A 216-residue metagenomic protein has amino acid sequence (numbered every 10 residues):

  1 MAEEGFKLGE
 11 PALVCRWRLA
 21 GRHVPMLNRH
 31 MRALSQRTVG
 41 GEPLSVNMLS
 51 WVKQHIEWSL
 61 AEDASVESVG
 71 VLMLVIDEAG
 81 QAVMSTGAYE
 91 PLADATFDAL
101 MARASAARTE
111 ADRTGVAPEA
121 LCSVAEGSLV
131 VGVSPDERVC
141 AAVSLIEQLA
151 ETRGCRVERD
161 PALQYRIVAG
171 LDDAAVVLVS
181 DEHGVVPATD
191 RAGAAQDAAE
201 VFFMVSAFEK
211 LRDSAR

Functional and structural regions predicted by a protein language model:
M1-G127, S134, R138, S144-R216: Conserved alpha/beta cores of soluble small-molecule-handling proteins
